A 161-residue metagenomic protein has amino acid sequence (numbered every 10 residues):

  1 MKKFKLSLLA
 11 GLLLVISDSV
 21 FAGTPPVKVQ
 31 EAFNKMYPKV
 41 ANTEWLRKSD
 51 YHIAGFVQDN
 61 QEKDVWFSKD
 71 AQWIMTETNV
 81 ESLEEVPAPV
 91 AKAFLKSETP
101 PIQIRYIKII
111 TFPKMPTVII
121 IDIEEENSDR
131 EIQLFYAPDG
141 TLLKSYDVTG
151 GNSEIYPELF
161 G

Functional and structural regions predicted by a protein language model:
M1-L8: Bacterial N-terminal signal peptides that target proteins for export
L9-A10, V20: Cleavable N-terminal signal peptides
F21-T24, F33: Boundary of Sec targeting at the N-terminus
A41-D64, F112-L134: Exposed beta-strand-loop-beta-strand "reactive/processing" segments of non-cytosolic proteins
K63-M75, R130-T149: A short, surface-exposed beta-strand/turn
A71-Q103: Long, charged/polar, surface-exposed segments that mediate recognition or autoinhibition
D147-G161: Short, low-complexity, Pro/Ser/Thr/Gly-rich segments in the mature regions of secreted, periplasmic
